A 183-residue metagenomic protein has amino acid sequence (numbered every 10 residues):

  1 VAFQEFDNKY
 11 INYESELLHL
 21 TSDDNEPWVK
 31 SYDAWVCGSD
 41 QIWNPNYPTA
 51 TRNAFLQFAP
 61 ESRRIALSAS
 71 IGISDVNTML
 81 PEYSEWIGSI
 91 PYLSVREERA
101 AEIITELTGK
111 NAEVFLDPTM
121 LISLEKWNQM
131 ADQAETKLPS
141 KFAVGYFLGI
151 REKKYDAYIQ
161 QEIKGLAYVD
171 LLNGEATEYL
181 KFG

Functional and structural regions predicted by a protein language model:
V1-E85, D132-Q133: Aromatic- and Gly/Pro-rich donor/ligand-binding loops that form nucleotide- or phosphate-bearing donor binding pockets
K30-A34, P91, K141: Conserved acidic residues
I42, R99-A100: Alpha-helix capping/helix-boundary segments
A69-G72, I103-I104, F147-G183: Catalytic donor nucleotide-activated moiety binding site of glycosyltransferases and closely related
P91-E97: A short beta-strand/loop micro-motif in the catalytic core of glycosyltransferases that engages the nucleotide-sugar
E102-T119: Helix-loop-beta element that forms the nucleotide-linked donor phosphate-binding surface in glycosyltransferases
K126-K137: A short helix/loop element that forms part of the nucleotide-sugar donor recognition site in Leloir-type
T136-I150: Conserved donor-binding/catalytic core segment of Leloir-type glycosyltransferases
